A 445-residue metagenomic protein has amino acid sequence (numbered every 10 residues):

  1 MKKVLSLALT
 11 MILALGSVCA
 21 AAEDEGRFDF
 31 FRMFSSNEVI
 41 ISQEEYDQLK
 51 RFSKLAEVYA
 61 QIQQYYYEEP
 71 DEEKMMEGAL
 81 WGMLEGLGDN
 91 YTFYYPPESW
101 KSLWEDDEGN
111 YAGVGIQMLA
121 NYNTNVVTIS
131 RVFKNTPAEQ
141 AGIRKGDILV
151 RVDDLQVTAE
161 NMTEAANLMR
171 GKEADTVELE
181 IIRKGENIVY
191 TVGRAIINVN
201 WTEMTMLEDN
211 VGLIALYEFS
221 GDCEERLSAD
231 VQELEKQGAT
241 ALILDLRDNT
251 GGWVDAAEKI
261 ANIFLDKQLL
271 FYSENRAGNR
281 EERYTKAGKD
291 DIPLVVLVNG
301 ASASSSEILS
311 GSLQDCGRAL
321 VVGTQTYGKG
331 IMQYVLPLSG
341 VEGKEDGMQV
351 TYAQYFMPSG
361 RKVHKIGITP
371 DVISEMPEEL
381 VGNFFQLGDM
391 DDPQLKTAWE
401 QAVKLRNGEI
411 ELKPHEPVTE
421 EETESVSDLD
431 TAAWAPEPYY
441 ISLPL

Functional and structural regions predicted by a protein language model:
K2-L9, L13-A14, V18-T124, R144 (+9 more regions): Intrinsically disordered, Ser/Thr/Pro/Gly-rich linkers and terminal tails that flank and connect PDZ domains
E72, T128-R131, E139-K145, D153-Q156 (+1 more regions): Cleft-lining beta-strand/loop regions that shape enzyme active-site pockets
E85, P137-Q140: Hydrophobic alpha-helical hairpins/lids featuring a short glycine-rich hinge
N110, E173, F264, G288 (+2 more regions): A short, structural micro-pattern
G113-G115, T176, P293, G347-V350: Broad gene-expression machinery/nucleic-acid interaction feature
Q333-L338, D346-V381: Conserved P-loop NTPase
G343-V350, Y355, V403, H415 (+1 more regions): C-terminal "exit" segments of structured domains
